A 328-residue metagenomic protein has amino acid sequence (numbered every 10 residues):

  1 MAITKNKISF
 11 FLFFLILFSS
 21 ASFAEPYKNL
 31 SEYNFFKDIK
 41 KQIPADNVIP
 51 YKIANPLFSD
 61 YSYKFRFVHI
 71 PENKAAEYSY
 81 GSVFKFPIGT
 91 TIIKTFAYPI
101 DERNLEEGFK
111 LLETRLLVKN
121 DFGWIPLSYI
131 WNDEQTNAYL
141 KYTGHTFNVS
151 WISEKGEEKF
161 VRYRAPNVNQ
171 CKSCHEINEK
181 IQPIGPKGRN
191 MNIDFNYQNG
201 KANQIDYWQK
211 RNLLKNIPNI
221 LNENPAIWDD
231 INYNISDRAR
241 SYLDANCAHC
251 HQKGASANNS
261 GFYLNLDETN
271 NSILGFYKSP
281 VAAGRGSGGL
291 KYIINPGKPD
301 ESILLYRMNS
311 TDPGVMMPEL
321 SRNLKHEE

Functional and structural regions predicted by a protein language model:
A2-F11: Bacterial N-terminal signal peptides that target proteins for export
S19-S20: N-terminal signal peptide c-region/cleavage motif recognized by signal peptidases
F23-H69: N-terminal pre-domain segments of enzymes
P26, E102-E328: Sequence context surrounding c-type heme c attachment/ligation sites in exported
A76-G81: Short alpha-helix capping/helix-loop boundary micro-motifs
F86-G89: Short, well-ordered loop/turn sites that connect or cap secondary structure elements
